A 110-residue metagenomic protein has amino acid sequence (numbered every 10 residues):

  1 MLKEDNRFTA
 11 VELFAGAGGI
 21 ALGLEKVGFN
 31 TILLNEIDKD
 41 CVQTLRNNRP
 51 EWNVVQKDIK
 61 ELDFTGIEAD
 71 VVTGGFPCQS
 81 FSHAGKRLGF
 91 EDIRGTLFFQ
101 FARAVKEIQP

Functional and structural regions predicted by a protein language model:
M1-P110: Conserved active-site and SAM-binding loop architecture of S-adenosyl-L-methionine-dependent nucleic-acid
